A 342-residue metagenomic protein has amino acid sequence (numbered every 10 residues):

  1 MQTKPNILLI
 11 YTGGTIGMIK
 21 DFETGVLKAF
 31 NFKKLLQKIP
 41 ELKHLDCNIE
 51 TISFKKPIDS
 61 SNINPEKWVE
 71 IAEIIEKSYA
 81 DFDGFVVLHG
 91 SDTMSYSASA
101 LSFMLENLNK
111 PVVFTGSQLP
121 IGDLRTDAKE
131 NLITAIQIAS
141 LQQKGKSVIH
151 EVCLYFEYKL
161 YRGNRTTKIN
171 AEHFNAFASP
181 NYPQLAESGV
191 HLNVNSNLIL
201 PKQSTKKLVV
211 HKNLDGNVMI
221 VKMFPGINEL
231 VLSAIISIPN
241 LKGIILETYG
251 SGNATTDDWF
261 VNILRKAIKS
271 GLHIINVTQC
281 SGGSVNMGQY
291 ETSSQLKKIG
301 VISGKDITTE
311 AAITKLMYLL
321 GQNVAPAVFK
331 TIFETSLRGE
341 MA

Functional and structural regions predicted by a protein language model:
M1-K77: ATP/NTP phosphate-donor binding region
K4, I10-G14, F32-K43, R162-S251 (+2 more regions): Accessory alpha-helical/coil subdomains and C-terminal extensions that flank or cap enzyme catalytic cores
T12-G14, G90-S91, S117-P120, Y249-G250 (+1 more regions): Short, ordered loop/turn segments at secondary-structure junctions
G13-G14, V86, A135, Y158 (+2 more regions): Buried hydrophobic positions in well-ordered alpha/beta secondary-structure cores of metabolic enzymes
M18-I19, T93-A98, N131-L132, N253-T255: Short glycine/serine/threonine-rich phosphate/pyrophosphate-binding segments that cradle anionic phosphate groups
L88-K110, T256-I263, T292: Short Gly/Thr/Asp-enriched flexible loops that form oxyanion-binding sites at enzyme active sites
F114-G189: Internal gly/pro-rich beta-alpha loop/helix module that stabilizes soluble enzyme cofactors or their anionic handles
S251-A342: C-terminal non-catalytic interaction/assembly regions of soluble proteins
